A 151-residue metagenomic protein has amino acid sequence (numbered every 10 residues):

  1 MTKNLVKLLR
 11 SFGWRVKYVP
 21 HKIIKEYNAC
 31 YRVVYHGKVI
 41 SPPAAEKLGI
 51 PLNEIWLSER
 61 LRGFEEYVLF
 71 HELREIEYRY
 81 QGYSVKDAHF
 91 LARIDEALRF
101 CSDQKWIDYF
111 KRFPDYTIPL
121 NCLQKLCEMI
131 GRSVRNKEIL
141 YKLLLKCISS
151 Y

Functional and structural regions predicted by a protein language model:
M1-F64, Y80-Y151: Metalloprotease/metallohydrolase-associated module, dominated by Zn2+-dependent proteases
Y67-R79: Active-site recognition of the HExxH zinc-binding catalytic motif
